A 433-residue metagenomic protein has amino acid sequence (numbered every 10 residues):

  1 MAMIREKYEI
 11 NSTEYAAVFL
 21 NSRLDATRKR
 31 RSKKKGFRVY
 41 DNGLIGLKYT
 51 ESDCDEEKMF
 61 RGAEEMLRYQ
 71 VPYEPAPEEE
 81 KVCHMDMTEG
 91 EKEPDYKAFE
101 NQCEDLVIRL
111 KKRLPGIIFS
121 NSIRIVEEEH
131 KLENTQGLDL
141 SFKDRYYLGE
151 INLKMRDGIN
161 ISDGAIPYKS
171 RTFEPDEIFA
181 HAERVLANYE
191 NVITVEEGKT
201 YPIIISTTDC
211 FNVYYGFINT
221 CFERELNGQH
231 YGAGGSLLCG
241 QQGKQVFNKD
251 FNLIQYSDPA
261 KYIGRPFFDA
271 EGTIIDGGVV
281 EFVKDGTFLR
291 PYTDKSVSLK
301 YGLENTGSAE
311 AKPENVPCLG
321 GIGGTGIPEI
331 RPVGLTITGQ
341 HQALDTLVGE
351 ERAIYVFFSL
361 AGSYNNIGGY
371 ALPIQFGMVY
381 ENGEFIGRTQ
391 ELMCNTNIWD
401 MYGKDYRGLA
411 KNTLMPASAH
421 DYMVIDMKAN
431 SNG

Functional and structural regions predicted by a protein language model:
M1-F268, K284-T287, E384, D421-G433: Active-site bordering "gate/hinge" segments that shape substrate access to catalytic or cofactor-binding pockets
G240-G433: Dual-mode signal for accessory low-complexity, basic/Gly-rich regions
